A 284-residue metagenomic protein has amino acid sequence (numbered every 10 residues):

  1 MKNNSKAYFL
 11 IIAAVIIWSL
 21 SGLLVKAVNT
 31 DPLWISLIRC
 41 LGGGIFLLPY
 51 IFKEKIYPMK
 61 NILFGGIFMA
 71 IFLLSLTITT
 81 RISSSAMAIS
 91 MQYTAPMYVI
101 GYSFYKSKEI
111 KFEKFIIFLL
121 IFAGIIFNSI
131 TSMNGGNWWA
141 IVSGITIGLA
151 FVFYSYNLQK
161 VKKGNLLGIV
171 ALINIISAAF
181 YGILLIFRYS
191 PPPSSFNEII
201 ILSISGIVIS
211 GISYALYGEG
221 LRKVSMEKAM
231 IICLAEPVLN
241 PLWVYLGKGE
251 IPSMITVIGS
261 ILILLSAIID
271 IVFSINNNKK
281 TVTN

Functional and structural regions predicted by a protein language model:
N3-A7, N29-L37, K55-M59, I130-A150 (+2 more regions): Juxtamembrane helix-entry segments on the extracytoplasmic side of multipass membrane proteins
V15, L23-V25, G43, L47 (+3 more regions): Transmembrane alpha-helical segments that form core, pore/gating elements of small-molecule transporters/exporters
W34, L41, T77-K108, E227-Y245: Specific alpha-helical transmembrane segments that line the substrate/conduction pathway and gating interfaces
C40, L234-N284: C-terminal-most transmembrane helix of multi-pass membrane proteins
L47, M69, I110-I130, Y181 (+1 more regions): Hydrophobic transmembrane alpha-helices of multi-pass small-molecule transport proteins
P49-E54, A95-I116, V238-I258: C-terminal transmembrane-helix exit sites in multi-pass transporters
I51-A88, Q92, I125-N128, G206-V224: Specific transmembrane alpha-helical segments of multi-pass solute transporters/efflux pumps, especially DMT/EamA
A88-T94, N157-S177, S210-L246: Helix-helix packing/entry segments at the starts of transmembrane helices
